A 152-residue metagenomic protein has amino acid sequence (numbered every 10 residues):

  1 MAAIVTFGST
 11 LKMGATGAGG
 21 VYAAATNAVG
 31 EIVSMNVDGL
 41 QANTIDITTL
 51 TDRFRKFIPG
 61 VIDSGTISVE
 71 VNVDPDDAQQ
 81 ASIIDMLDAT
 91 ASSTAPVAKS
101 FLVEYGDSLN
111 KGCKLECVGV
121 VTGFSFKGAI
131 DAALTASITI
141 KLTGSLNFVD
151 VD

Functional and structural regions predicted by a protein language model:
M1-T6, F148, D152: Compositionally biased, intrinsically disordered low-complexity segments enriched in polar/Pro/Gly and often Gln
A2-V73, V118-L134, T139: Solvent-exposed edge beta-strands and adjacent loop segments that serve as assembly or binding interfaces
D52-V120, S125-K127, D131-L134, S145-D152: Extracellular/virion structural assembly segments
